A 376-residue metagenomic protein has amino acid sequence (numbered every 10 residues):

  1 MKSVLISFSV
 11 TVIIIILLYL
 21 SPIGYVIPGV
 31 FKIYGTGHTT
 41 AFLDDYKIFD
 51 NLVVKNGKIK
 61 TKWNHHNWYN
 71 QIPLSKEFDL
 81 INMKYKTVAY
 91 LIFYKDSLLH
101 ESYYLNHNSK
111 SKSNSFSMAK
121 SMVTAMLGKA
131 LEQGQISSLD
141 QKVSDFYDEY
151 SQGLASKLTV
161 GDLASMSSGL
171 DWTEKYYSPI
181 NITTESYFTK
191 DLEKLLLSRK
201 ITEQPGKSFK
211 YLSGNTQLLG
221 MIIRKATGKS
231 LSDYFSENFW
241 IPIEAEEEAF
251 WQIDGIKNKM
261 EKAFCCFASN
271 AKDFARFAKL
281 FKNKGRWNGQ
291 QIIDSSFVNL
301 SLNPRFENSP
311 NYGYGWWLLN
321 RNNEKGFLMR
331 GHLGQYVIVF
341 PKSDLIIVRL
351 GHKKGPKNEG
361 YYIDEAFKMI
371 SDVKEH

Functional and structural regions predicted by a protein language model:
M1-H107, I136, F367-H376: N-terminal leader/targeting segments and the immediately adjacent pre-domain N-terminus
L80, N108-K112, A119, A130-K210: Active-site-proximal loop and beta-strand segments within enzyme catalytic domains
K84-T87, S111, H332-G334: Short, small/polar residue-rich loop motifs at catalytic or cofactor-binding pockets
D96, N114-L139, L163, L219-I223 (+1 more regions): Active-site SXXK
K110, Y177-G255, E261-K262: Catalytic-site signature segments of enzymes, centered on catalytic residues
Q133-D171, S198, K225-F264, S269: Active-site helix/loop module of the DD-peptidase/beta-lactamase fold, centered on the serine-lysine SxxK catalytic
N215-I222, A263-R286, Q335-G351: Active-site-proximal alpha-helical segments within enzyme catalytic domains
E247, Q252, N299-I346: Active-site Gly/Thr loop motif
